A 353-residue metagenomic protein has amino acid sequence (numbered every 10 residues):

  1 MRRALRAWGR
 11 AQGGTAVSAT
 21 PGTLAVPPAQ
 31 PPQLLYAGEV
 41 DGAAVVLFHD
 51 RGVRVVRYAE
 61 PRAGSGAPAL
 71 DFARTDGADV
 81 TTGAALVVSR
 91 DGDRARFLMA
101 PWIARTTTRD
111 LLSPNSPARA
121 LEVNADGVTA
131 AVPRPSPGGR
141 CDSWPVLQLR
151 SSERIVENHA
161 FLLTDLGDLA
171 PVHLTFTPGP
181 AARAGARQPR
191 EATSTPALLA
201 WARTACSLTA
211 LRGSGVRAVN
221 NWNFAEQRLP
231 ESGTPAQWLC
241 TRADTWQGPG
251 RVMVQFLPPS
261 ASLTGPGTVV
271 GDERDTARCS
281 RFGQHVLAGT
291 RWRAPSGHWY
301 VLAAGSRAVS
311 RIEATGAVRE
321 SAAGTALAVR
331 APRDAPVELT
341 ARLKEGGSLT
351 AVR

Functional and structural regions predicted by a protein language model:
M1-R353: Short, surface-exposed polybasic-aromatic patches that bind anionic ligands, especially phosphate groups
